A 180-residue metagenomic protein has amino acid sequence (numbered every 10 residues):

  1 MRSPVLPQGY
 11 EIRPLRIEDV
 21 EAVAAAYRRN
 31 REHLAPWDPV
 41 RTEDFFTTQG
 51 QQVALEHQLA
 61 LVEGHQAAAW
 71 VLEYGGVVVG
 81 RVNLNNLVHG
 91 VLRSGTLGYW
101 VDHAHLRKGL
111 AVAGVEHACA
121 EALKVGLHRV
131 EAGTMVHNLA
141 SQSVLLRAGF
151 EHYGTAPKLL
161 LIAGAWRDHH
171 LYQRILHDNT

Functional and structural regions predicted by a protein language model:
M1-A22, A26-H33, V71-T180: Acyl-donor (CoA/ACP) binding surface of acyl/acetyltransferases
Q8, Q49-Q52, Q58, Q66 (+2 more regions): Residue-identity detector for glutamine
L15, A26, E43-G50, G64: Generic, well-ordered alpha-helical segments
R31, A35-D38, Q66: Short amphipathic alpha-helical interaction/hinge segments
A35-E56: Conserved GNAT-fold acetyl-CoA-binding loop/helix
E43-F45, E56-V71: A short helix-loop-beta-strand connector motif used in the catalytic cores of GNAT acetyltransferases and, in some
